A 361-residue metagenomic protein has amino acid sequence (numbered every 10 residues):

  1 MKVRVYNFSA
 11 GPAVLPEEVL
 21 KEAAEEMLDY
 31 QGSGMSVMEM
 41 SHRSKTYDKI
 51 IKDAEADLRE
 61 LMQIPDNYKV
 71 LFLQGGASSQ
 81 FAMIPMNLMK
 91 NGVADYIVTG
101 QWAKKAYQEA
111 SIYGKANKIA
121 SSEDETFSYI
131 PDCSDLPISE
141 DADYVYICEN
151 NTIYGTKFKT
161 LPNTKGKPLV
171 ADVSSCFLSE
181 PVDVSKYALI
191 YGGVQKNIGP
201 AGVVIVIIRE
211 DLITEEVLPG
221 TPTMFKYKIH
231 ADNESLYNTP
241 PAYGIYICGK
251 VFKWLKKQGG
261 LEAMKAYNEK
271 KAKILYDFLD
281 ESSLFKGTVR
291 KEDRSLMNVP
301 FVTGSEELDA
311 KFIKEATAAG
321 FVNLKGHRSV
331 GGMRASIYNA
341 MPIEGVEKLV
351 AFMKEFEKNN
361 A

Functional and structural regions predicted by a protein language model:
K2-V5, A318, G331-A361: PLP-dependent enzyme catalytic core of the Aspartate aminotransferase-like
R4-E55: A glycine-/small-polar-enriched, mobile loop at the entrance of the PLP active site in fold-type I
G11, A110, S121-F177: Active-site phosphate-binding strand-loop segment of PLP-dependent enzymes
G34-Q80, N87, Q101, E109: Conserved N-terminal alpha-helix of the aminotransferase class I/II PLP-enzyme fold
S78-V145: PLP-dependent aminotransferase-like
V170, V184-Q195, V204: Conserved active-site segment immediately N-terminal to the catalytic lysine that forms the internal aldimine
V194-Y276, R290, N359-A361: Active-site C-terminal subdomain of aminotransferase-like
F285-A316: Conserved PLP-binding catalytic core of the aspartate aminotransferase-like
